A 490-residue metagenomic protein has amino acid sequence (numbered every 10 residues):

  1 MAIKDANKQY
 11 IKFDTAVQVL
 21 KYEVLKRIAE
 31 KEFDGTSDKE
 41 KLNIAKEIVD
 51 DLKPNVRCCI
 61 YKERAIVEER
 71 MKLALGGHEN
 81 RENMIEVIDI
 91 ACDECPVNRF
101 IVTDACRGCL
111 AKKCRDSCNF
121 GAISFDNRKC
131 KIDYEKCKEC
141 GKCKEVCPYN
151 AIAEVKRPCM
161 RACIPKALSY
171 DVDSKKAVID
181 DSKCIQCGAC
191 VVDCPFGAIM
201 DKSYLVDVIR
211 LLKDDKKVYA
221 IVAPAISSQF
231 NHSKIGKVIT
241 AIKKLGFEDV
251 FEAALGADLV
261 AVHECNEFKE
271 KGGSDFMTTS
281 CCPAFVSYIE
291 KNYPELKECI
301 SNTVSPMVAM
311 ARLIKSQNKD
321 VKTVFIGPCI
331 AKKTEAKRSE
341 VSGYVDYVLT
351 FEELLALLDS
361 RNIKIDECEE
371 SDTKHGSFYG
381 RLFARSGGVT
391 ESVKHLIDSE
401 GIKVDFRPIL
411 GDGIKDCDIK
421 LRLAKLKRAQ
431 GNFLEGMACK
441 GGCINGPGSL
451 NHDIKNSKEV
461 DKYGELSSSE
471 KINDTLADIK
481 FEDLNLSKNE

Functional and structural regions predicted by a protein language model:
M1-R70, A74, D201-E490: Iron-sulfur-associated redox domains of electron-transfer enzymes in respiratory and anaerobic energy metabolism
E79-T103, F120-G121: N-terminal [4Fe-4S]-dependent radical SAM core
A91-R99, C109-C114, C140-C143, C187-C190 (+1 more regions): Cysteine-cluster motifs in flexible loop/terminal segments that predominantly coordinate metals
C95-I101, S124-N127, Y170-D171, A189 (+3 more regions): Gly-rich Lys/Arg/Thr-decorated short loops/hinges at beta-loop-alpha junctions or inter-strand turns that position
V97-K113, R210-D214, G236: Short, solvent-exposed linear motifs at loop/edge-of-secondary-structure regions
A105, E135, A223-A225: Short strand-loop junctions, especially beta-strand C-caps/beta-turns that link beta-sheets to coils or alpha-helices
G108, K112-S117, V146, D193 (+5 more regions): Transmembrane alpha-helical segments of multi-pass membrane transport proteins and ion-pumping complexes
A111-Y134, K142-D180, I185, A189-Y204 (+1 more regions): Iron-sulfur cluster-binding cysteine motifs and their immediate structural context in ferredoxin-like electron-transfer
